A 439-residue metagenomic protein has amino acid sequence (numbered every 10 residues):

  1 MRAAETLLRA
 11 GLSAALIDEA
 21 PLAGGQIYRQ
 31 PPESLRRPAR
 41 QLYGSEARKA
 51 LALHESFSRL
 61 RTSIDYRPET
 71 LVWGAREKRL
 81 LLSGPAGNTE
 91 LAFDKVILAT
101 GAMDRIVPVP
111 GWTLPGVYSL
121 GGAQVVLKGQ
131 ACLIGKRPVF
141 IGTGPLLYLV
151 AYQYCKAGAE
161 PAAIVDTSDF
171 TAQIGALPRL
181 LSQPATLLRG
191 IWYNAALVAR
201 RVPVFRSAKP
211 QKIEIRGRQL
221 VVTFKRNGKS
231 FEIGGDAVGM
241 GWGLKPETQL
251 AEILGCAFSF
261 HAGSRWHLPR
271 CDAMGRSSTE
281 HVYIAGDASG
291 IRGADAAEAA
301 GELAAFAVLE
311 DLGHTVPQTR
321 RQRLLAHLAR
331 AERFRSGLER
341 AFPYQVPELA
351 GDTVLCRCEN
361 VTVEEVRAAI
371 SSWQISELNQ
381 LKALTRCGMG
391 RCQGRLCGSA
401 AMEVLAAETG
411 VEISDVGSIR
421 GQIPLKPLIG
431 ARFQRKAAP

Functional and structural regions predicted by a protein language model:
M1-T385, M389-R391, R395-P439: Residues forming the flavin
